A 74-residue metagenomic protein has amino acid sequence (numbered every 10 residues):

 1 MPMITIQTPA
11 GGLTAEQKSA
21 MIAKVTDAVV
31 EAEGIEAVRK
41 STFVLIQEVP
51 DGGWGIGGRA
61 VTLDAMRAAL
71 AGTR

Functional and structural regions predicted by a protein language model:
P2-R74: A domain-level signal for the structural core that forms small-molecule/cofactor-binding pockets and catalytic centers
